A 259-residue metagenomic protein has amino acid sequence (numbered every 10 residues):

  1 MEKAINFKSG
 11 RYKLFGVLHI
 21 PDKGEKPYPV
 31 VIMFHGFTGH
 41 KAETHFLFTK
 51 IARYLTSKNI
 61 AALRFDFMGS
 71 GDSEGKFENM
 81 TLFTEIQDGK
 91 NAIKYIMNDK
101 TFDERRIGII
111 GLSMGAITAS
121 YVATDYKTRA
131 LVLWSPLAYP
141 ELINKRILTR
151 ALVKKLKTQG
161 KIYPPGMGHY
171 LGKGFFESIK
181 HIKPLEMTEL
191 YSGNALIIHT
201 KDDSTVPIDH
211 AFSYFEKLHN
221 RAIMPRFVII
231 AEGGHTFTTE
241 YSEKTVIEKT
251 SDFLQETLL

Functional and structural regions predicted by a protein language model:
M1-K26: N-terminal cap/lid segment of alpha/beta-hydrolase-fold proteins
L14, K127-I230, G234-L259: The alpha/beta-hydrolase serine catalytic core
P27-G36: Short beta-strand element of the alpha/beta-hydrolase
T38, F67-G71, A138, G234: Alpha/beta-hydrolase active-site loop signature
T38-A52, F67, D209-H210: The serine-hydrolase catalytic nucleophile loop
A52-E74: Conserved alpha/beta-hydrolase
S70-D103: Catalytic nucleophile-loop/oxyanion-hole region of alpha/beta-hydrolase and closely related hydrolase-like folds
N91-L152: Primarily recognizes the serine-hydrolase "nucleophile elbow" in alpha/beta-hydrolase and SGNH/GDSL folds
